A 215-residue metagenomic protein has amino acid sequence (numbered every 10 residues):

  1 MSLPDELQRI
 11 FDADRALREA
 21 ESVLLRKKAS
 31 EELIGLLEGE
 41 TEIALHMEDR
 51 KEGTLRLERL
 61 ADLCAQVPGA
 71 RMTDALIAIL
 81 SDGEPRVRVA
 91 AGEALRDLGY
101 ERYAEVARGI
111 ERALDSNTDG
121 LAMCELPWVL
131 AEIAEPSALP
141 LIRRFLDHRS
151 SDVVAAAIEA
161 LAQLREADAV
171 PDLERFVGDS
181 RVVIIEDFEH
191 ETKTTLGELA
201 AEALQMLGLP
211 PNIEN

Functional and structural regions predicted by a protein language model:
P4-A16: Short terminal alpha-helical segments
E6, L33-E40, A75-I77, V106-E111 (+2 more regions): Buried hydrophobic core positions in alpha-solenoid tandem helical repeats
D14-E31, H46-A70, A78-S81, P85-E101 (+5 more regions): Structural detector for internal amphipathic alpha-helices that build alpha-solenoid repeat scaffolds
E174-V182: TPR/TPR-like (Sel1-like) alpha-helical repeat modules
N212-N215: Ankyrin-repeat-protein effector appendages
